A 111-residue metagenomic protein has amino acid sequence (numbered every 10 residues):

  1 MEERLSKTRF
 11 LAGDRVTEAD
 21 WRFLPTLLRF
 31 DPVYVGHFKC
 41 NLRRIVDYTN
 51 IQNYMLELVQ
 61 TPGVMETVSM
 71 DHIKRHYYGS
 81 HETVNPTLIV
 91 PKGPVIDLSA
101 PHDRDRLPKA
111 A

Functional and structural regions predicted by a protein language model:
M1-A111: C-terminal alpha-helical interaction module
